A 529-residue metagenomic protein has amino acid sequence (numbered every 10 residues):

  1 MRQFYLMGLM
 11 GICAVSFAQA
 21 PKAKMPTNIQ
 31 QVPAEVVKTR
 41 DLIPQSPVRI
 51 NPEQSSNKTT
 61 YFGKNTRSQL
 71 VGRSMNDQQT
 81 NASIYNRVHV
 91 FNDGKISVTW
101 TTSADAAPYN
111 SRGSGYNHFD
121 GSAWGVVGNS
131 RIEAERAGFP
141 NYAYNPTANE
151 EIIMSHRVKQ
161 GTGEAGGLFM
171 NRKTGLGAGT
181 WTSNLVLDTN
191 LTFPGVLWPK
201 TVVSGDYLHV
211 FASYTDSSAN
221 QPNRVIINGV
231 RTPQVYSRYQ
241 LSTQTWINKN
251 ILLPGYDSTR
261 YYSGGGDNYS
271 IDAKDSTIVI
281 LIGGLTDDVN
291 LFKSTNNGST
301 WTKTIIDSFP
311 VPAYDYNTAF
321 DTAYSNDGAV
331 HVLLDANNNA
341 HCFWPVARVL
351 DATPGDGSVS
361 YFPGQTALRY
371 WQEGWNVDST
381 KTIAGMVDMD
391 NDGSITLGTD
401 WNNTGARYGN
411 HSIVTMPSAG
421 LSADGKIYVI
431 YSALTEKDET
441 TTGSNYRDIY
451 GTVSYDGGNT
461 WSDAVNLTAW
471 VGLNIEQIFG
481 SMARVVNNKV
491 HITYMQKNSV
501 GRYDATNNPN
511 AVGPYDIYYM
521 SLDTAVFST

Functional and structural regions predicted by a protein language model:
M1-M25, Y116: Bacterial Sec-dependent N-terminal signal peptides
Q19-T529: Extracellular, repeat-based ectodomains that mediate carbohydrate processing or recognition
